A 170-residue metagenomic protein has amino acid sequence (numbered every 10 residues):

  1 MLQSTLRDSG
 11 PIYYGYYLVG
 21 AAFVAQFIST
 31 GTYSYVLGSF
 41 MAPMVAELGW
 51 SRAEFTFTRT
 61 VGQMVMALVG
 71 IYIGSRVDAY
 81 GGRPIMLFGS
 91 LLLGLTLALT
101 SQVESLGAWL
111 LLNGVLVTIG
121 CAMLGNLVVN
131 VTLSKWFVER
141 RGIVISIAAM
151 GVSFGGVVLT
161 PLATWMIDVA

Functional and structural regions predicted by a protein language model:
Y14-R52, G70-I73, L159-A163: Extracytoplasmic
M44, C121-F137: Intracellular juxtamembrane helix-capping segments at the cytosolic ends of symmetry-related transmembrane helices
G49, G81, Q102-S105, F137-V138: Helix-breaking motifs and short loop linkers at transmembrane-helix boundaries and internal kinks in secondary membrane
Q63-I71, L124, G156-V157: Residue-level signature of mid-helix packing/kink "hotspots" within the transmembrane helices of 12-pass Major
V69-G82: Helix-to-loop junctions at the C-terminal end of transmembrane segments in multipass secondary transporters
R83-M86, W109: Primarily marks hydrophobic transmembrane alpha-helices of the MFS/SLC 12-helix fold
L91-S105: C-terminal ends and interior cores of transmembrane alpha-helices in multi-pass membrane transporters/permeases
V152-A170: Helix-loop-helix hairpin linking two adjacent transmembrane segments in secondary transporters
